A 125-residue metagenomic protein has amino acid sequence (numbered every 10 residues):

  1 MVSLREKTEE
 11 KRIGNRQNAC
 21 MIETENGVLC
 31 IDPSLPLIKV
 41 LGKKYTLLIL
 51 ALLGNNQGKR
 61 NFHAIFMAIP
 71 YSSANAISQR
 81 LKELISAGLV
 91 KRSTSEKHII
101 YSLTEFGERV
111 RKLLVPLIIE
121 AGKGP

Functional and structural regions predicted by a protein language model:
V2-P33, S102-P125: Amphipathic alpha-helical dimerization/coiled-coil segments that flank or bridge DNA-binding/regulatory modules
I31-A76, K97-S102: N-terminal helix-turn-helix DNA-binding core of bacterial DNA-binding proteins
L50, L81-K82: Short, hydrophobic-biased segments on the C-terminal half of alpha helices that form "recognition helices"
P70, K82, K112-V115: Solvent-exposed alpha-helix faces
S78-Q79, A87: Short alpha-helical DNA-recognition segment
Q79, H98, E108-R109: Short alpha-helical
I85-S102: Beta-hairpin "wing" of winged helix-turn-helix
